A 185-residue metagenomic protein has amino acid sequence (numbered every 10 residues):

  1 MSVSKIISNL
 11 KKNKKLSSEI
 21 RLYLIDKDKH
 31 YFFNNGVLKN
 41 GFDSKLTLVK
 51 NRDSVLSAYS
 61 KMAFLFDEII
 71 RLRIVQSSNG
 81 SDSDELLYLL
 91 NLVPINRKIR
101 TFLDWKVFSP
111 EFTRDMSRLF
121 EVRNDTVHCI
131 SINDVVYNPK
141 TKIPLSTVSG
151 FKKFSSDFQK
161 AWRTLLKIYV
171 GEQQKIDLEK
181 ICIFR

Functional and structural regions predicted by a protein language model:
S2-R100, P110-E121, L166-R185: Amphipathic alpha-helical interface elements
L48-V49, V135-T141: Short, surface-exposed loop/turn segments at secondary-structure junctions
F66-I70, R123, V127-I130, S155 (+2 more regions): A structural signal for well-ordered alpha-helices, especially hydrophobic packing surfaces of coiled-coils
E111-N138: Histidine-centered, metal-coordinating catalytic motifs and their short helical/loop contexts
P139-F158: Short secondary-structure subsegments characteristic of cysteine-rich extracellular domains
